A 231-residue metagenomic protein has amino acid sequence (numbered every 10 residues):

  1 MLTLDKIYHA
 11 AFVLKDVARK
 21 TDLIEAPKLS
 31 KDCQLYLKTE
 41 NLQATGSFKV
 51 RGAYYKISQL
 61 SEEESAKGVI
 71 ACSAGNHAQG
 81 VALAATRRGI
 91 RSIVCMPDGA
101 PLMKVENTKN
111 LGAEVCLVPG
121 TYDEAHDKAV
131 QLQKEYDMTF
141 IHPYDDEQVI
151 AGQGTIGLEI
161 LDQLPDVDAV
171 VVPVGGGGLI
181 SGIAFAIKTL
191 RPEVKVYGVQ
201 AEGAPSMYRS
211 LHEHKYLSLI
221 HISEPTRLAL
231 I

Functional and structural regions predicted by a protein language model:
M1-S223, R227: PLP-dependent amino-acid enzyme catalytic core
